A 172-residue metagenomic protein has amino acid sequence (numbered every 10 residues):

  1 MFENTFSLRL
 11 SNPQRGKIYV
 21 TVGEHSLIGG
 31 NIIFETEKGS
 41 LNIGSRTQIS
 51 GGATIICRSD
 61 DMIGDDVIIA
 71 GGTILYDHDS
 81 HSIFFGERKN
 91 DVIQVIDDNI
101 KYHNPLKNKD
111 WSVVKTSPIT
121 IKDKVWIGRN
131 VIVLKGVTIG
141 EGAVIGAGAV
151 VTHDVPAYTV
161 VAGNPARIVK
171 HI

Functional and structural regions predicted by a protein language model:
M1-K124, R129-V133, E141, A157 (+1 more regions): Domain-scale signature associated with acetyltransferase and cell-envelope carbohydrate enzymes
G128, G146, V151-T152: Short hydrophobic beta-strand segments in globular cytosolic domains
V137: Extracellular carbohydrate recognition
